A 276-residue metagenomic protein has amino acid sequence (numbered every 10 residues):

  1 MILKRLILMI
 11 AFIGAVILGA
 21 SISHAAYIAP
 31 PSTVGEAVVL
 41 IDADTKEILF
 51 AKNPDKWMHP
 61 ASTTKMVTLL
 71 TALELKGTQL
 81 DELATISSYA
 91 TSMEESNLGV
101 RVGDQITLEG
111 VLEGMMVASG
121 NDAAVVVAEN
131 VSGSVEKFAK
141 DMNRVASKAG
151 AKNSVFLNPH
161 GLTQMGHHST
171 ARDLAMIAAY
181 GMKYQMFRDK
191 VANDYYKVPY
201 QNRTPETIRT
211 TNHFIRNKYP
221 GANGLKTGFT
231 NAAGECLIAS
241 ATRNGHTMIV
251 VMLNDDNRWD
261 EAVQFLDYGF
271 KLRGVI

Functional and structural regions predicted by a protein language model:
M1-A37, I41-L49, Q79, D267 (+1 more regions): N-terminal secretory targeting signals
M1-I2, S62, N223, R258: Short alpha-helical segments used as structural interaction elements across diverse proteins
L3, A25-I28, T71, A84-T85 (+2 more regions): Intrinsically disordered, low-complexity segments enriched in polar/charged residues with Gly/Pro, especially when
K4, L8, P31, G35 (+7 more regions): Hydrophobic alpha-helical segments and their boundary regions
R5-L6, M66, T247: Hydrophobic alpha-helical segments, especially transmembrane helices and their immediate juxtamembrane helical caps
H24-R172, M176-Q185, R243: Active-site-adjacent loops and short helices of periplasmic peptidoglycan-processing enzymes
A151-V155, T163-I276: Domain-terminus/edge residues, biased toward the C-terminal soluble/receptor-binding domains of extracytoplasmic
